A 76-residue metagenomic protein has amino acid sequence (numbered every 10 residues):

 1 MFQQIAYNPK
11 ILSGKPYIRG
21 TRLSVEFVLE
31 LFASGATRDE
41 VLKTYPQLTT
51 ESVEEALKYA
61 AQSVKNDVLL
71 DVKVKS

Functional and structural regions predicted by a protein language model:
F2-Y17: Short, Lys/Arg-enriched N-terminal segment that forms or immediately precedes the first helix of a structured domain
Q3, K73-S76: Short hydrophobic/aromatic patches at helix-to-coil boundaries
S24-E54: Amphipathic, hydrophobic secondary-structure cores in small proteins
T50-V74: C-terminal structural segments of small proteins and small subunits
